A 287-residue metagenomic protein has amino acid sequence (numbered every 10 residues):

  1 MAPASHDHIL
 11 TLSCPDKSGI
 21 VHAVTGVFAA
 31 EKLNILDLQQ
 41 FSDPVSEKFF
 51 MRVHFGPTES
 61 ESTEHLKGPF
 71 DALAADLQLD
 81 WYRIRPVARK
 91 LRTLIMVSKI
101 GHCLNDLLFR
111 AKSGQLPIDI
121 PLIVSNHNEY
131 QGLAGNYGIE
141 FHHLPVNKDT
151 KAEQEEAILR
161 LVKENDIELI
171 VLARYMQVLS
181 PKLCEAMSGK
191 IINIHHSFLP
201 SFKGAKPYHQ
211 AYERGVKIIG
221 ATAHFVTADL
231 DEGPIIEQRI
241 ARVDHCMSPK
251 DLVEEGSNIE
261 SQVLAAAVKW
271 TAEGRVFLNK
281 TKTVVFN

Functional and structural regions predicted by a protein language model:
M1-A2, L33-Q39, L66-F70: Short N-terminal helix-initiation segments at or just after the protein's N-terminus
A2-P15: Short glycine-/aliphatic-rich beta-strand segments at the starts of folded cytosolic domains
L12-I20, S60-E61, V97: Short, surface-exposed ligand-recognition loops at beta-strand->loop->(often short) alpha-helix junctions that present
K17-D37: Short amphipathic alpha-helix segments
F41-N287: One-carbon transfer enzymes
